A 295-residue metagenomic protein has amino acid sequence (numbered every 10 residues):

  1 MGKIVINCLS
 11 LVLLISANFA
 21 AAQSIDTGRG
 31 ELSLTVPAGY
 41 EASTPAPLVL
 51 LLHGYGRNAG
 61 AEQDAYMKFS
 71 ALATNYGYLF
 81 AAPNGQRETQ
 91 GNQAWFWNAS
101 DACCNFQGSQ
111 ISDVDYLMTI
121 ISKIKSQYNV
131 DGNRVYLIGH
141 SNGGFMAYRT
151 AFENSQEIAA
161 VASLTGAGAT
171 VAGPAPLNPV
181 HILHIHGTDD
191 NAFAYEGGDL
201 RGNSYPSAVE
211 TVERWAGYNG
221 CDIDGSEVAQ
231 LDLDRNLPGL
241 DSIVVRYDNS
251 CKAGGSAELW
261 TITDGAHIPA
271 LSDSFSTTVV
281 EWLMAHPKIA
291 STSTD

Functional and structural regions predicted by a protein language model:
I15-A17: N-terminal signal peptide c-region/cleavage motif recognized by signal peptidases
A20-A22: Boundary at the C-terminal end of the N-terminal hydrophobic targeting segment
I25-Y136, M146-R149, E153, D273: Serine-hydrolase catalytic machinery in alpha/beta-hydrolase-like enzymes
L50-G54, H186-G187, T263: The conserved beta1-alpha1 loop
G85, T188-N191, E196-D199, T263-A266: Acidic beta-to-alpha connecting loop that harbors the catalytic carboxylate
K125-N129, N133-V180, N191: Primarily recognizes the serine-hydrolase "nucleophile elbow" in alpha/beta-hydrolase and SGNH/GDSL folds
H181-I185, P206, Y218-D295: C-terminal catalytic histidine-bearing segment of alpha/beta-hydrolase fold enzymes
N191-E196, S204-S207, A270-S272: Conserved alpha/beta-hydrolase "acid-adjacent" motif
